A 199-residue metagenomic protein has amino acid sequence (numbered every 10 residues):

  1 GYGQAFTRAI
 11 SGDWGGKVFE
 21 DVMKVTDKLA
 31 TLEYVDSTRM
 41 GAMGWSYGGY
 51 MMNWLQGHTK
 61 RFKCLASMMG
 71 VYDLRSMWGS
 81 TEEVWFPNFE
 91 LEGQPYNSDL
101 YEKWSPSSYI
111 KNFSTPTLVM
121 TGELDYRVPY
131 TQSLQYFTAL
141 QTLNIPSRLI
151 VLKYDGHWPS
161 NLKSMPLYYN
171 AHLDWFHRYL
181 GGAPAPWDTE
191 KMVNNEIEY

Functional and structural regions predicted by a protein language model:
G1-Y199: Active-site-proximal cap/loop segments of hydrolase catalytic domains
